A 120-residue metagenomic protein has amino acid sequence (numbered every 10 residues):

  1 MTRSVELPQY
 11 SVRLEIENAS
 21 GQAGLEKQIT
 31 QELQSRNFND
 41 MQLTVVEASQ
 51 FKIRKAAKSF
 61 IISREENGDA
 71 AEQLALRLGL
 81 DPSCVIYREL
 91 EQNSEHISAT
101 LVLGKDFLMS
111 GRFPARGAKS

Functional and structural regions predicted by a protein language model:
M1, G104-S120: Gram-negative outer-membrane assembly/targeting C-terminal domains
M1-E6, S94-E95: C-terminal solvent-exposed extensions
E6-Q9, K105: Flexible, polar/acidic helix-loop-strand segments at domain edges
V12-A23, A56-R64: Second-shell loop/turn segments in exported
K27-Q28, E32, R36-M109: BRCT (BRCA1 C-terminal) domain core and associated BRCT-interaction motifs
